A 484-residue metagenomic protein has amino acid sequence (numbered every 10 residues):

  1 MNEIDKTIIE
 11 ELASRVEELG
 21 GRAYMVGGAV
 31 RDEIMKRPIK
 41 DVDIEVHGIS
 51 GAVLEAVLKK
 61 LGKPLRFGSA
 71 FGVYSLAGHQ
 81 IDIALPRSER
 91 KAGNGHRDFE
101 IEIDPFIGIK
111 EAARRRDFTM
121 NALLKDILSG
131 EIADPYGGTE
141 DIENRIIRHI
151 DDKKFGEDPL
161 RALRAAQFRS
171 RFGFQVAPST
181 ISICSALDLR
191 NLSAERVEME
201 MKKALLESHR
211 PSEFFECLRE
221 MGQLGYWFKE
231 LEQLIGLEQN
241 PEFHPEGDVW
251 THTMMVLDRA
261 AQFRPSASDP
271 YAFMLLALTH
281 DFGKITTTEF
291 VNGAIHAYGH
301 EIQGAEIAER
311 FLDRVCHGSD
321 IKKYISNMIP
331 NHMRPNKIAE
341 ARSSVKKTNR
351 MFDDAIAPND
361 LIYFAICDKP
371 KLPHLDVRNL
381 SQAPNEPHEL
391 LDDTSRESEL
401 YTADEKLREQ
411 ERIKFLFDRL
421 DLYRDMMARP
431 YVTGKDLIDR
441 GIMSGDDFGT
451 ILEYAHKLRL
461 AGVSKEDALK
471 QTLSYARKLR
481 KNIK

Functional and structural regions predicted by a protein language model:
M1-K484: Catalytic cores of the polymerase beta-like nucleotidyltransferase superfamily and closely associated nucleotide
